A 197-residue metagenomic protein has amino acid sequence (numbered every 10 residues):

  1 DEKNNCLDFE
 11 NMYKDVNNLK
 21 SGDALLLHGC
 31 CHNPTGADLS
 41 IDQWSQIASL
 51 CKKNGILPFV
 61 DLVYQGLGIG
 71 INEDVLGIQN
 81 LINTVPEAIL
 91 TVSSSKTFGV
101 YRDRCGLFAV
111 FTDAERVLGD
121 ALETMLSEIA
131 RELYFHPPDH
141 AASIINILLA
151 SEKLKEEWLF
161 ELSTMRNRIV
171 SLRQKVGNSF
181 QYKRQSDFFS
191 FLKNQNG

Functional and structural regions predicted by a protein language model:
E2-L67: Active-site phosphate-binding strand-loop segment of PLP-dependent enzymes
K3, T97-V100, H136: Short glycine/serine/proline-enriched coil/turn segments at secondary-structure junctions
D15, Q46, L50, N80-T84 (+3 more regions): Alpha-helical structural signal in soluble globular domains
W44, I78, G119, E123 (+2 more regions): A general structural signal for well-ordered alpha-helical packing
N72-V75: Substrate-gripping "pore-loop 1 plus following alpha2 helix"
G77-A121: Active-site PLP attachment segment
R104-L107, L122-M165, F180: Structural motif of enzymes handling amino- and sulfur-group chemistry
E157-G197: Conserved PLP-binding catalytic core of the aspartate aminotransferase-like
